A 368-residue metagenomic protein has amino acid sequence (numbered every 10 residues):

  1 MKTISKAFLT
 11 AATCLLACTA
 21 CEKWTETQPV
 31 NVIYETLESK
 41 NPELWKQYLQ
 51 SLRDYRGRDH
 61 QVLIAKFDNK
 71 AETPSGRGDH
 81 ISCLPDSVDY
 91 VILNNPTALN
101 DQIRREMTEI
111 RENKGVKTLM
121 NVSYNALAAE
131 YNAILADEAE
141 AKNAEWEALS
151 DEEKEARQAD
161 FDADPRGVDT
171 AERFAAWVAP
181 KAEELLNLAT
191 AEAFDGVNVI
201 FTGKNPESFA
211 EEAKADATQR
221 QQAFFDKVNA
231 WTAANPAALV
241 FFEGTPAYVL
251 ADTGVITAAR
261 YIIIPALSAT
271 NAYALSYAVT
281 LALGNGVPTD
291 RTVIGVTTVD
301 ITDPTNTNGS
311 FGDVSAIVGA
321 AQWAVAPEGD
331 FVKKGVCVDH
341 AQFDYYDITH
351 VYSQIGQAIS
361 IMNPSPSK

Functional and structural regions predicted by a protein language model:
M1-G57: Bacterial Sec-dependent N-terminal signal peptides
S5-K6, G78, A176-A191, F225 (+4 more regions): Low-complexity, repetitive regions of proteins mediating host interaction that are extracellular, surface-exposed
K40, L44-Q47, W177-P180, R220-A223 (+1 more regions): Soluble or luminal CAZymes and related metallo-dependent hydrolases
N41-Y55, V255, A320, Q354-S365: Generic hydrophobic, helix-prone segments enriched in Leu/Val/Ile
D59-A278, T289-T305, Y346-T349: Chitinase-like catalytic core of GlcNAc-active glycosidases
L283-G284: A conserved mid-domain beta-alpha-beta active-site/ligand-binding segment of alpha/beta enzyme cores
D290-K368: Substrate-binding cleft of secreted/luminal carbohydrate-active enzymes
